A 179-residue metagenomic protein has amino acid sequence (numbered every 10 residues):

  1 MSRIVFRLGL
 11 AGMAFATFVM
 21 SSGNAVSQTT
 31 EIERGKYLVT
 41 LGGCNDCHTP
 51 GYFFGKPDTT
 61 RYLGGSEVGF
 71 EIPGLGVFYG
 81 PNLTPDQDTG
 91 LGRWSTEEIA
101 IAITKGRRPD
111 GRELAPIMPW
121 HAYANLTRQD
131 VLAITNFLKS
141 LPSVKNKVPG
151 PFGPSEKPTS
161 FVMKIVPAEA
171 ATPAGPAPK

Functional and structural regions predicted by a protein language model:
M1-F6: N-terminal secretory signal peptides that target proteins for export/translocation
G9-S21: Bacterial N-terminal signal peptides
S21-S27: Sec/Tat signal peptide C-region and signal peptidase I cleavage site
Q28-T30, K36, L41, T49-F78 (+2 more regions): Flexible coil segments in periplasmic/lumen-exposed cytochrome c-class electron-transfer proteins
D46: Short, cysteine/histidine-rich loop/knuckle motifs that typically chelate Zn2+
P85-L91, W120-Y123: Second-shell loop/turn segments in exported
T89, I99-A102: Long, hydrophobic/aromatic-enriched structural stretches that serve as scaffold segments
I101-P109: Glycine-rich, acidic and aromatic/proline-enriched surface loops and short helix-turn segments that act as binding
